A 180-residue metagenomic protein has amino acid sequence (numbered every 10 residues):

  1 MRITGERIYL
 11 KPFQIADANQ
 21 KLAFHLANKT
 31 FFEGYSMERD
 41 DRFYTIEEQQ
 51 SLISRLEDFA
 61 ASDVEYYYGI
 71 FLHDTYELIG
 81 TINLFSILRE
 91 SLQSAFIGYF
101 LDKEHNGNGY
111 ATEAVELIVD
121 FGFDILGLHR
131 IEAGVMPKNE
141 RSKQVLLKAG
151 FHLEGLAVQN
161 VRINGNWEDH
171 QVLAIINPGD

Functional and structural regions predicted by a protein language model:
M1-Q20, F24-G34, Y67, F71-D180: Acyl-donor (CoA/ACP) binding surface of acyl/acetyltransferases
E33-S54: Conserved GNAT-fold acetyl-CoA-binding loop/helix
D41-R42, S54-G69: A short helix-loop-beta-strand connector motif used in the catalytic cores of GNAT acetyltransferases and, in some
